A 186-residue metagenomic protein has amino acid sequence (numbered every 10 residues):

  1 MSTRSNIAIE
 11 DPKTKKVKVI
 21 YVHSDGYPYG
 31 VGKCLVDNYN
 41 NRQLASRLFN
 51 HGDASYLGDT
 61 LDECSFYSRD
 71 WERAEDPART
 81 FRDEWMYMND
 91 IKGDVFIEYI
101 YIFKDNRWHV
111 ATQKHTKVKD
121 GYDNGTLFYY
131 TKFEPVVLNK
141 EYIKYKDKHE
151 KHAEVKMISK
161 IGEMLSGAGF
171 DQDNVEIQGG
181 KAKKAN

Functional and structural regions predicted by a protein language model:
M1-G26: Short, extreme N-terminal segment that most often corresponds to the first beta-strand
S2, D25-G32, G52, D83 (+1 more regions): Glycine-centered flexibility motif
I9-D11, Y27, V31-C34, N41-A45 (+1 more regions): Catalytic phosphate/metal-binding cores of nucleic-acid and nucleotide-processing enzymes, i.e., regions that mediate
V22-Y29, H115-V118: A short, sequence-level motif marking secondary-structure junctions
N41-N186: Low-complexity intrinsically disordered segments
